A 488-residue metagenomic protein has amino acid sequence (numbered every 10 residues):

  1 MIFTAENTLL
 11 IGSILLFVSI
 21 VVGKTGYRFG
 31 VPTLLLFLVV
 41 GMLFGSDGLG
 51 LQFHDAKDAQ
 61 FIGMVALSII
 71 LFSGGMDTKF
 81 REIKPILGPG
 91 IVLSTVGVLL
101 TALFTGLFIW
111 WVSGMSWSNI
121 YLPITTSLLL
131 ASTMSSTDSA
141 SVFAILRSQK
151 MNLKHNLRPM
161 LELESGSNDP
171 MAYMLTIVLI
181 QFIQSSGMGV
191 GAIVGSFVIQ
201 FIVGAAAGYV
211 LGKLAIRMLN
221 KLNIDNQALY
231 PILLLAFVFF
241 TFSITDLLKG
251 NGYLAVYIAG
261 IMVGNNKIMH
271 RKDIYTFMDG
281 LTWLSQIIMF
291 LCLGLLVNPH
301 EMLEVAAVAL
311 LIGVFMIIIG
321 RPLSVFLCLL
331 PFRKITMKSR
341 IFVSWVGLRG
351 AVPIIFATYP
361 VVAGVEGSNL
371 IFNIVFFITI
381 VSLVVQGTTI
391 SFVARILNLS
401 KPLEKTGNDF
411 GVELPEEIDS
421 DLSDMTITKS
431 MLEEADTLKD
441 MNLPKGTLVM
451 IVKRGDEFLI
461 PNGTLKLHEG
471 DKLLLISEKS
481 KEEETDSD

Functional and structural regions predicted by a protein language model:
M1-L403, G407, E417: Transmembrane helical cores of multi-pass secondary ion antiporters/exchangers
T78-R81, P299-H300, E434, E457-F458 (+1 more regions): Short beta-strands and strand-coil junctions in structured, solvent-facing domains, enriched
V92, D424, L474: Short aromatic/hydrophobic contact patches that present stacked aromatics for nucleic-acid/ligand binding
V412-I418: A glycine-rich beta-turn/hairpin centered on an aromatic-Pro dipeptide
D419-I427: Short glycine-/aliphatic-rich beta-strand segments at the starts of folded cytosolic domains
T428-S480: Cytosolic Rossmann-like ligand/nucleotide-binding regulatory domains
L465, T485-D488: Short, compositionally biased
